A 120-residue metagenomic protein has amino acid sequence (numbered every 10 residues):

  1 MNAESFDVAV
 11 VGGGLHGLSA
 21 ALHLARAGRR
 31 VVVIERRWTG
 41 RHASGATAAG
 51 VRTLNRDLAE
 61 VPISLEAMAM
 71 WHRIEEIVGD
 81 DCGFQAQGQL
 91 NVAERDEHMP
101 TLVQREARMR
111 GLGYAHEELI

Functional and structural regions predicted by a protein language model:
M1-A3, A25, F84: Short, flexible hinge/linker loops that cap or flank conserved catalytic cores
N2-H16, V32: Beta1/beta-strand and adjacent pyrophosphate-binding region of the FAD-binding site in flavoprotein oxidoreductases
S5-F6, G28-R29, Q87, Y114: Short coil/turn connectors at secondary-structure junctions
V11-G14, E35, T47, A86-G88: A secondary-structure boundary/capping signal
G17, G40, M99: Flexible, glycine-rich phosphate/dinucleotide-binding loops and adjacent beta-alpha linkers at cofactor/substrate
A25-G45: Glycine-rich FAD pyrophosphate-binding loop
A49-I120: Dinucleotide-binding Rossmann-like beta1-alpha1 core, especially the glycine-rich loop that anchors the ADP
